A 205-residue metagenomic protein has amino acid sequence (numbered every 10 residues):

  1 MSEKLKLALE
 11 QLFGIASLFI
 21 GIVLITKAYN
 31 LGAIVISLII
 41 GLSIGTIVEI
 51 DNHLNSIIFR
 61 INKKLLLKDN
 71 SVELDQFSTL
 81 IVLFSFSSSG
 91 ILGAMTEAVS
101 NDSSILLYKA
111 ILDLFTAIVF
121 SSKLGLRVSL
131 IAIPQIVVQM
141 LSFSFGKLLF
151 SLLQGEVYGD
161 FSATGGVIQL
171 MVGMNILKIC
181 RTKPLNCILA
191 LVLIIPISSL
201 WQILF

Functional and structural regions predicted by a protein language model:
M1-Q11: Membrane-interface helix-loop junction between the first two transmembrane segments
K4, M174-L193: Interfacial loop-to-transmembrane junctions
Q11-K27: A generic, lipid-embedded transmembrane alpha helix
A33-D75: Glycine/small-residue-rich loop that forms an oxyanion/phosphate-binding "nest" at active or ligand-binding sites
I36, A94, A98-A110, L153-V167: Structural signature of hydrophobic alpha-helical transmembrane segments
V72-L148: Helix-loop-helix junctions within the multi-pass membrane cores of secondary transporters/permeases
I131-V172: Alpha-helical transmembrane segments of helical membrane proteins, especially in multi-pass transport, channel
I195-F205: Juxtamembrane boundary at the C-terminal end of a transmembrane helix
